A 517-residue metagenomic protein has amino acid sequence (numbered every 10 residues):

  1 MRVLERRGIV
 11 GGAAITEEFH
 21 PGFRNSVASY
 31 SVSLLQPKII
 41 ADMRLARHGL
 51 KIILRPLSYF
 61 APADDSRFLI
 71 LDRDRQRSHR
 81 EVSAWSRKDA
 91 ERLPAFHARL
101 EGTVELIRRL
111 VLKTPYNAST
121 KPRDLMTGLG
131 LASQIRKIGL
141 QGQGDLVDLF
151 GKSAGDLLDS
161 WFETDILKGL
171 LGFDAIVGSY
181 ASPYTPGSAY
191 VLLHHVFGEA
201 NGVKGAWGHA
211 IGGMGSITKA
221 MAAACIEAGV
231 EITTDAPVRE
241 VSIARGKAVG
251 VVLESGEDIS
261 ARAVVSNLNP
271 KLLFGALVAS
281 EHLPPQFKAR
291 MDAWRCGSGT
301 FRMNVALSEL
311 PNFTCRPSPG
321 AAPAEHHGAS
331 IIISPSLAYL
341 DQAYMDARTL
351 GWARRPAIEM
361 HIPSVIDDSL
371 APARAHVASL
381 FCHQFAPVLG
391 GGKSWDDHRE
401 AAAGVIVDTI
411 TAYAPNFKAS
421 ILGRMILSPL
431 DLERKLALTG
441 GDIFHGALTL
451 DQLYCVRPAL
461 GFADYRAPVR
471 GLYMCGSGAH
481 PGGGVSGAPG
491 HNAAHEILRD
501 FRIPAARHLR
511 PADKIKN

Functional and structural regions predicted by a protein language model:
M1-S119, H445, N492: N-terminal glycine-rich phosphate/pyrophosphate-binding loop and immediately adjacent elements
S29, S477-L498: A conserved FAD-binding loop/helix module that cradles the flavin
I39, V265, V305, L380 (+5 more regions): Hydrophobic, well-ordered secondary-structure elements that form the walls of internal hydrophobic environments
R80, A84, G215, D258 (+5 more regions): Conserved FAD/dinucleotide-binding core of flavoprotein oxidoreductases
E101-A228, L438-L453: Active-site/ligand-binding neighborhood in enzyme catalytic cores
T164, K168-Y184, L350-P363, A412-H480: A glycine-rich dinucleotide-binding beta-alpha-beta segment and adjacent secondary-structure elements that constitute
H209-I211, V230, P237-A371: Mid-domain catalytic core of redox enzymes that form a hydrophobic substrate pocket/lid adjacent to a catalytic redox
E240-I243, L427, D500-N517: Active-site-proximal substrate-binding core of FAD-dependent oxidoreductases
